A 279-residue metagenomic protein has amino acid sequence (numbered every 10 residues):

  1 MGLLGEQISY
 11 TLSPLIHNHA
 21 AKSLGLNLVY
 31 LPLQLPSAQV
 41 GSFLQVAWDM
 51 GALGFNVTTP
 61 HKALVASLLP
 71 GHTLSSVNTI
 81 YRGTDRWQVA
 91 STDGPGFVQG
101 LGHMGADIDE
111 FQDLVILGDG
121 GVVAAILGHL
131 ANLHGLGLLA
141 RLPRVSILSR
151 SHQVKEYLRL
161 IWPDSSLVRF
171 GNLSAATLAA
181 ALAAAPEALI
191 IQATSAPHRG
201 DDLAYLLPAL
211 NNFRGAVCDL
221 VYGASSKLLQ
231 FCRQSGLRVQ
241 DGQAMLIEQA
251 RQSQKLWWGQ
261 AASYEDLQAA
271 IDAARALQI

Functional and structural regions predicted by a protein language model:
M1-A106, A224, L229: Phosphate/diphosphate ligand-binding glycine-rich loop within oxidoreductases
G5, V89-G94, L101-G105, E110-H134 (+1 more regions): Glycine-rich adenosine-cofactor-binding loop
L64-V65, H152-L158, D201, A224-L228: Short, charged/polar "capping" segments at the starts of alpha-helices and the immediately preceding loops
N132-R144, S235-L237: Conserved S-adenosyl-L-methionine
L138-W162: NAD(P)-binding Rossmann-fold cofactor-contacting core
L167-Q240: Rossmann-like adenosine-cofactor binding region
A216, L220-I279: Adenosine-phosphate binding glycine-rich loop
